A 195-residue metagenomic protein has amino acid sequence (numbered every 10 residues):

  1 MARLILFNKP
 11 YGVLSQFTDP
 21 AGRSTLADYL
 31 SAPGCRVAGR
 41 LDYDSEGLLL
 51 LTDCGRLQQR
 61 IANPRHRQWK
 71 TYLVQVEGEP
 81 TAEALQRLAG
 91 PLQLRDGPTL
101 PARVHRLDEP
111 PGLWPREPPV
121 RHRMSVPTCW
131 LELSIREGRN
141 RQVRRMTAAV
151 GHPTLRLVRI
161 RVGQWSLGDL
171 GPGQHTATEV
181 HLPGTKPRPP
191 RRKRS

Functional and structural regions predicted by a protein language model:
M1-S195: RNA pseudouridine synthases
